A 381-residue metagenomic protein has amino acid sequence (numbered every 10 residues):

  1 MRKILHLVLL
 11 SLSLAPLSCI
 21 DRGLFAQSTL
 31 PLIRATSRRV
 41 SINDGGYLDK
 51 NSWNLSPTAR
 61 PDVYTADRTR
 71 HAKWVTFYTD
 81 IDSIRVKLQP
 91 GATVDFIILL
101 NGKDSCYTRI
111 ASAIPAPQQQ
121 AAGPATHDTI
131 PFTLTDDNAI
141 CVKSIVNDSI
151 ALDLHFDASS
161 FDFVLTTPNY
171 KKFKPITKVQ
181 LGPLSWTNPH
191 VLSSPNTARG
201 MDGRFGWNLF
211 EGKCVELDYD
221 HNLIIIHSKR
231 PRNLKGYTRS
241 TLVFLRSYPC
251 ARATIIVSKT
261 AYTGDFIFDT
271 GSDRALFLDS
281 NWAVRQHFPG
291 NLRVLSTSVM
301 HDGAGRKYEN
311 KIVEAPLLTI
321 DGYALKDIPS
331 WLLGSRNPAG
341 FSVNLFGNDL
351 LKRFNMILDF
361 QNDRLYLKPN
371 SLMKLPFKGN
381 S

Functional and structural regions predicted by a protein language model:
M1-P31: Bacterial Sec-dependent N-terminal signal peptides
C19-S381: Pepsin/retropepsin-fold aspartyl endopeptidases
